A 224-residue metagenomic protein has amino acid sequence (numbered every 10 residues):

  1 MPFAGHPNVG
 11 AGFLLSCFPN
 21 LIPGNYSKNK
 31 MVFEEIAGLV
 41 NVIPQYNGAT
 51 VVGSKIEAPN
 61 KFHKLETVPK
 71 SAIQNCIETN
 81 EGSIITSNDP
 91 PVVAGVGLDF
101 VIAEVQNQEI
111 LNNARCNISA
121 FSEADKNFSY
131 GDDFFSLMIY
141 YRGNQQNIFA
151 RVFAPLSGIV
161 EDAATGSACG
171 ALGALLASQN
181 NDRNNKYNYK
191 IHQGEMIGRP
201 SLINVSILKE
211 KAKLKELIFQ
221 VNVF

Functional and structural regions predicted by a protein language model:
M1-A4, V9-F224: Active-site proximal loop and beta-alpha junction motif in alpha/beta enzyme cores
